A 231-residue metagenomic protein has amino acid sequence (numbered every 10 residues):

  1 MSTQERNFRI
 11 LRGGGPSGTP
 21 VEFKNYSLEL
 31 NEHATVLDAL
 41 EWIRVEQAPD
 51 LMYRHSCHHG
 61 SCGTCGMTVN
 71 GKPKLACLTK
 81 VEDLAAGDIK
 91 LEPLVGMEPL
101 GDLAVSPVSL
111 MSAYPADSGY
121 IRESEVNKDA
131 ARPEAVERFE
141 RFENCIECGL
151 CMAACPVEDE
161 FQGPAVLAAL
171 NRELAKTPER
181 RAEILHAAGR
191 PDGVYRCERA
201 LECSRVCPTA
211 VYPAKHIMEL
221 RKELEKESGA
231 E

Functional and structural regions predicted by a protein language model:
S2-M111, M152, P156, F161-P164: Iron-sulfur-associated redox domains of electron-transfer enzymes in respiratory and anaerobic energy metabolism
A34-P49, E92-E231: Ferredoxin-type iron-sulfur electron-transfer modules in oxidoreductases and energy-metabolism complexes
